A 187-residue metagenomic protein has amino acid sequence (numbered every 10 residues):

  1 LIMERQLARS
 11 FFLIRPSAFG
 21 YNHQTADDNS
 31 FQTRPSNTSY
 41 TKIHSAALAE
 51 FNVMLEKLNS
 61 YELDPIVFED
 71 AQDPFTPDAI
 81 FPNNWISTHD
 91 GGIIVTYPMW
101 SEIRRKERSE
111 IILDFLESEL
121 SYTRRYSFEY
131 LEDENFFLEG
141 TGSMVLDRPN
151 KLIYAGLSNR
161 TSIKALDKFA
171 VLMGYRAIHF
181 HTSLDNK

Functional and structural regions predicted by a protein language model:
I2-K187: The feature marks the mature, well-folded catalytic cores of soluble enzymes
